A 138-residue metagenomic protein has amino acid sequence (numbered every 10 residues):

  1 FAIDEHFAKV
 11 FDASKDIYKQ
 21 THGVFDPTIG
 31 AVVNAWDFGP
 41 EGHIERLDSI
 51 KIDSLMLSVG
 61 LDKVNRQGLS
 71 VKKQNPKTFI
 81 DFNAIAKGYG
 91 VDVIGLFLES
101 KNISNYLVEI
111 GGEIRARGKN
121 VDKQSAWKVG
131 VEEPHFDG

Functional and structural regions predicted by a protein language model:
F1-G138: Mature catalytic core of soluble alpha/beta enzymes
